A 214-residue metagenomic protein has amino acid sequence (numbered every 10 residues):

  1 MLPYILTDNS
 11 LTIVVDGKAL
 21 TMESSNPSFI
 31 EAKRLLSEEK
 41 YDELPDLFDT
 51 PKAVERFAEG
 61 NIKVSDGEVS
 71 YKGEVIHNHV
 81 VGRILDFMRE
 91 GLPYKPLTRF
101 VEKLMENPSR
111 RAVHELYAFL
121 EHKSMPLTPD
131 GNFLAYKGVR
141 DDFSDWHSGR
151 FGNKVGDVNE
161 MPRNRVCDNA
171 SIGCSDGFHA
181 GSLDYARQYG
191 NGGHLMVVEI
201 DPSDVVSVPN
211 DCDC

Functional and structural regions predicted by a protein language model:
M1-N107: An acidic, glycine-rich, mixed-charge low-complexity segment common to nucleic-acid enzymes
L2-D8, L120-F133, Y185-G193: Short, surface-exposed loop and linker segments with low hydrophobicity and enrichment for Pro/Ser/Thr
D8, D16, K137-S144, V198-D204: Short, flexible beta-strand-to-coil junctions
I13, L134-G138, G181, L195-V198: Generic structural hydrophobic/aromatic packing signal, biased to beta-strands
N26, E39, G138, G149 (+2 more regions): Functionally constrained cores in energy, signaling, and assembly domains
L35, K63, V139-D142, G152 (+1 more regions): A generic structural signal for solvent-exposed, polar alpha-helical segments
R56-G67, P162-C214: ADP-ribosyltransferase catalytic core
E74-G173: ADP-ribose/NAD+-binding catalytic cleft of ART/PARP-like enzymes
